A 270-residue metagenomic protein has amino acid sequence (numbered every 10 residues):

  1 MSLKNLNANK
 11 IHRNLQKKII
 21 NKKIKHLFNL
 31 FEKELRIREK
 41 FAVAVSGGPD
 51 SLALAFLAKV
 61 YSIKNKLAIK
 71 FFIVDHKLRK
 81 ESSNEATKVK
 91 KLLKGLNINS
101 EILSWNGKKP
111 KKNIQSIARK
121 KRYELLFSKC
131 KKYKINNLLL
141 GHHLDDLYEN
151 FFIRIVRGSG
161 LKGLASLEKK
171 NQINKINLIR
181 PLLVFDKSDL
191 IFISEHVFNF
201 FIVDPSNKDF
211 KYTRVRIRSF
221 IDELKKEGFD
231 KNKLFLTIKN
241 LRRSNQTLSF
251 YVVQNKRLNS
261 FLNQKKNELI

Functional and structural regions predicted by a protein language model:
S2-F220: Core alpha/beta nucleotide-donor-binding catalytic domains of modification enzymes
I173, K211-I270: ATP/NTP-dependent adenylation/nucleotidyl-transfer catalytic domains that generate, transfer, or process NMP-activated
